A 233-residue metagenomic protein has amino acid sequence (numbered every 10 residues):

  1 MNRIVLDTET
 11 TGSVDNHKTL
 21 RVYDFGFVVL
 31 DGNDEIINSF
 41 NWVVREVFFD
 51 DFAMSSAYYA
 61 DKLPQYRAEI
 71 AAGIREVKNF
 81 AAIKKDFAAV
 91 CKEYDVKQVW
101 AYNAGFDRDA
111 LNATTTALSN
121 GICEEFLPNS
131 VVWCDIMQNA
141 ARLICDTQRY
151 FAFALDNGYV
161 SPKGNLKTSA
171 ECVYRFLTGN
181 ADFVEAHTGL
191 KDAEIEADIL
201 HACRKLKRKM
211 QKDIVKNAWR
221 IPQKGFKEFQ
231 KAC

Functional and structural regions predicted by a protein language model:
N2-R108, N112: Conserved non-catalytic scaffold segment of RNase H-like nuclease domains
T10-G12, Q138, I195: Short, glycine/acidic-enriched loop or turn micro-motifs at the edges of active sites
W42-R45, E125-I144: A short, structured active-site edge motif that brings together acidic residues
D50-A71, I136-K191: Active-site-proximal helix-loop-helix substrate-binding element of RNase H-like nuclease domains
D86-A89, D109, A113, C172 (+3 more regions): Residue-level signal for well-ordered alpha-helical scaffold segments within enzymatic catalytic domains
D95-A101, I122, A181-H187: Short helix-to-loop capping/linker segments positioned immediately adjacent to catalytic or ligand/cofactor-binding
G105-C134: Substrate-recognition/cap helix-loop segment adjacent to the acidic, metal-dependent catalytic center of Asp-based
L155-N165, F176-L177, F183, H187-C233: Acidic two-metal-ion nuclease catalytic site recognized across multiple nuclease folds, prominently DnaQ/RNase D-T
